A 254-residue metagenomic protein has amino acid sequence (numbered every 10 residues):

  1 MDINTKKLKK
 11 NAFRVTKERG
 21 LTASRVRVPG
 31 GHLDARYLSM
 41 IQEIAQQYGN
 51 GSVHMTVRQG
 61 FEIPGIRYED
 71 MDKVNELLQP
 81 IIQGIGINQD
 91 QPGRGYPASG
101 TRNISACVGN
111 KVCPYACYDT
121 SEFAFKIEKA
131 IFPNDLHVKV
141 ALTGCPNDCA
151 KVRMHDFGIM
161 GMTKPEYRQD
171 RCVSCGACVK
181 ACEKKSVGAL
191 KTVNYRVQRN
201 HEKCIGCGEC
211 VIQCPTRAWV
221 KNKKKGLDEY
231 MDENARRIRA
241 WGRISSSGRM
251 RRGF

Functional and structural regions predicted by a protein language model:
M1-Y37, W241: N-terminal basic/disordered segments at the start of proteins
A12-E18, G49-M55, L190-K191: Short, flexible, solvent-exposed loop/turn segments with mixed acidic/basic and small polar residues
R19-L21, H54, M250-G253: Short acidic (Asp/Glu) and glycine-rich catalytic loops that position anionic groups and cofactors
S24-V173, K203, D228-R237: Small-residue-enriched alpha-helical segments and adjacent helix-cap loops that form tight helix-helix packing
H155, E183, Q213, D232-A240 (+1 more regions): Catalytic nucleophile loop of clan PA
K164, A177, V197, I205 (+2 more regions): A structural-propensity feature for long, helix-poor, extended segments
A177-R196, G208-G226: Iron-sulfur cluster-binding cysteine motifs and their immediate structural context in ferredoxin-like electron-transfer
